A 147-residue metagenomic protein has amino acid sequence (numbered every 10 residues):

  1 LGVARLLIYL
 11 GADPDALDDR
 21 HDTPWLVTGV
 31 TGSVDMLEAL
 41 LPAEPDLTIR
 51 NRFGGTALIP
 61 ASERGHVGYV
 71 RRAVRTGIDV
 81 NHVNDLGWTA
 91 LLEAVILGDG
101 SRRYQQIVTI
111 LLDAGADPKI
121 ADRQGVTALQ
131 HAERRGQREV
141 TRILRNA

Functional and structural regions predicted by a protein language model:
G2-V3, D35-M36, G68-Y69, Q106-I107 (+1 more regions): Conserved ankyrin/ankyrin-like repeat signature
R5-D13, E38-D46, R71-D79, T109-D117 (+1 more regions): Ankyrin repeat domain, specifically the short helix-to-loop turn at the C-terminus of the second helix of each repeat
A12-D13, D18-T23, V27-V30: A generic tandem-repeat structural signature
V27-S33, P60-H66, E93-Y104, H131-Q137: Ankyrin repeat A-helix N-terminal signature
R52-A73: Short, charged, low-hydrophobicity "junction" segments
T76, A114, R123-V126, H131-A147: Ankyrin-repeat-protein effector appendages
